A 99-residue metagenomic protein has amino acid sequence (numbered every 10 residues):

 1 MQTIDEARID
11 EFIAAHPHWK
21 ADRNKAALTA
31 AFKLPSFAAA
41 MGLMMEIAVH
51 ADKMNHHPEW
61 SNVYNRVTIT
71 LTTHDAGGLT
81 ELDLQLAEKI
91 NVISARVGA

Functional and structural regions predicted by a protein language model:
M1-A99: Long, contiguous binding/interaction regions
